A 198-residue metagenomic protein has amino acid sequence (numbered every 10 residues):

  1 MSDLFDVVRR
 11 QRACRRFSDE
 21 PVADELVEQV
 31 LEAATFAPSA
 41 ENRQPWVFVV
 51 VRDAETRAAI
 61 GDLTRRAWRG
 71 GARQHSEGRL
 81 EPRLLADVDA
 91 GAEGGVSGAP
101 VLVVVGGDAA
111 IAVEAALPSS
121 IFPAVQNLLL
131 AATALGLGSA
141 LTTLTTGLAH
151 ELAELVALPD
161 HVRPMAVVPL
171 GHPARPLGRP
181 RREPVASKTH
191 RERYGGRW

Functional and structural regions predicted by a protein language model:
D3-E20: Generic N-terminal amphipathic, Lys/Arg-enriched alpha-helix
R10, C14, M165-W198: C-terminal helix-cap and adjacent tail motif
V27-E32: Short amphipathic alpha-helical segments
A33-A34, V103, D108-L155: Small-aliphatic-rich amphipathic alpha-helix that forms the alpha element of a beta-alpha
T35-N42: Glycine-rich phosphate/pyrophosphate-binding beta-alpha loops
Q44-I121: Glycine/small-residue-rich phosphate/adenosyl-binding loop
W68-S76, V156-R181: A glycine-rich helix N-cap at a beta->alpha junction
S97-V101, L137, D160-P164: Short coil/turn connectors at secondary-structure junctions
